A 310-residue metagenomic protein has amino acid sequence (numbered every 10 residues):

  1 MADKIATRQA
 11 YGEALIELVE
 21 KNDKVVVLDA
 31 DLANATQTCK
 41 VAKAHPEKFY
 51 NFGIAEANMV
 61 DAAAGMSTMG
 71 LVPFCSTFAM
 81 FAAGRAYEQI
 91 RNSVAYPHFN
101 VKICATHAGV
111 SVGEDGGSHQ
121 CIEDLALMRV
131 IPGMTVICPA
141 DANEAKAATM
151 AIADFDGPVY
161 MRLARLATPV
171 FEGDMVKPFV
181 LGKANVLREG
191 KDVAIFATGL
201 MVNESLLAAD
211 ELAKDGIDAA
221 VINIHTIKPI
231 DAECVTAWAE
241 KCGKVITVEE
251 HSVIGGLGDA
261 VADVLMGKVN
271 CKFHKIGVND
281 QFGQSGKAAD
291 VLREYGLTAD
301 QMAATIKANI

Functional and structural regions predicted by a protein language model:
M1-R162, A167, P178: Thiamine diphosphate
R8-Q9, K21-K24, L32-K43, V112-G113 (+1 more regions): Thiamine diphosphate
